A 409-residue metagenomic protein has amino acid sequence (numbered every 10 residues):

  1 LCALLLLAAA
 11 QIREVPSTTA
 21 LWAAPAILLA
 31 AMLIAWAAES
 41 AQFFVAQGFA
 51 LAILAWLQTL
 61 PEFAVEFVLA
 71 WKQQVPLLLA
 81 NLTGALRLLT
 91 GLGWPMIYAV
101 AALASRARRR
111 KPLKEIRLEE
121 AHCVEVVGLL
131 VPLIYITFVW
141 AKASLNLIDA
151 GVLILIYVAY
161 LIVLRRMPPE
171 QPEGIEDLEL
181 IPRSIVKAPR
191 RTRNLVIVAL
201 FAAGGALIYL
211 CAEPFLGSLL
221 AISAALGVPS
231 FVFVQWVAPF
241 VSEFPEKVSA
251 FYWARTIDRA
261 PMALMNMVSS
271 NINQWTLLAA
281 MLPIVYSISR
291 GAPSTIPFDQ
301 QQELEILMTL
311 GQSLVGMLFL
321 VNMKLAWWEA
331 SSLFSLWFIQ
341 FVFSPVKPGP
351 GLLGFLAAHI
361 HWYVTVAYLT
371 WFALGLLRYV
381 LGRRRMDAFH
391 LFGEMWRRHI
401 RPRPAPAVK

Functional and structural regions predicted by a protein language model:
L1-K409: Hydrophobic alpha-helical segments, chiefly the membrane-spanning helices and signal/signal-anchor peptides
